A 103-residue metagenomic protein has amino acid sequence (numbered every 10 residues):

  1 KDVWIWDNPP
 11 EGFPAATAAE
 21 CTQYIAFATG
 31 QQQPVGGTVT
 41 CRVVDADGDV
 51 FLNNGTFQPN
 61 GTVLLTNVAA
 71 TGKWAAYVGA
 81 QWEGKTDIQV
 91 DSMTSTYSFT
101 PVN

Functional and structural regions predicted by a protein language model:
K1-N103: Beta-strand-enriched cores of mature, soluble protein domains
